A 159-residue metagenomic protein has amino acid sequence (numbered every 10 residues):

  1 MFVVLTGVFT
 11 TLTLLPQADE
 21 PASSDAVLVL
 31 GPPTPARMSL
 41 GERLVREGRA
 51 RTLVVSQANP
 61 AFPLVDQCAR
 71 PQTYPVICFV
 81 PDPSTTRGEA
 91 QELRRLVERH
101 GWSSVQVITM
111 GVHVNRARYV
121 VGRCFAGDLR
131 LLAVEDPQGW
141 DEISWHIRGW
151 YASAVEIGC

Functional and structural regions predicted by a protein language model:
M1-T10: Hydrophobic membrane-insertion alpha-helices, especially the h-region of bacterial N-terminal signal peptides
T11-R148: A structural signal for short, hydrophobic/glycine-enriched beta-strand patches
S144, R148-C159: Membrane-interacting alpha-helical segments
